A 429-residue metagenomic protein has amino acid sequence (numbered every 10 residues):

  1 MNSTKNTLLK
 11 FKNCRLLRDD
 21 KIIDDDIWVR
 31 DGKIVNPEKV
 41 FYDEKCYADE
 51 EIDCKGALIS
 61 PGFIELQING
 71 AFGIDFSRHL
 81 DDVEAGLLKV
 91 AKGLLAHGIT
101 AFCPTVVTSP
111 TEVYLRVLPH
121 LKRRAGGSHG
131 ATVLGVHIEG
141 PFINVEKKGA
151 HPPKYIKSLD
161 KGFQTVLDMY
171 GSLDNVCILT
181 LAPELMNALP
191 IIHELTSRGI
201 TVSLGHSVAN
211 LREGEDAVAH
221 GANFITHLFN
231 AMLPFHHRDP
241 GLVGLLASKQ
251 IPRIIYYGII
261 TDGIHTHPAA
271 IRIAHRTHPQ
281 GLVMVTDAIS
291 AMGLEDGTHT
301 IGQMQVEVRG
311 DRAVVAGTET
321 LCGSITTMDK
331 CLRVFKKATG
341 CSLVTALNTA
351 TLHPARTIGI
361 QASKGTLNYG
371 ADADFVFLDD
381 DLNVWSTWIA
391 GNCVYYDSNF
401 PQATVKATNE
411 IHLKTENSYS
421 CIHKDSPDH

Functional and structural regions predicted by a protein language model:
M1-K10, R15-S60: Histidine-rich, glycine-flanked metal-binding segment
C14, R356, T366-H429: C-terminal cap of metal-dependent C-N hydrolases
A57-L80: Di-metal (Zn2+ and/or Mg2+/Mn2+) metal-binding site signature of metallo-dependent hydrolases with the MBL/beta-CASP
L58, G62-I64, S203-L204, M284-V285: Residue-level marker for buried hydrophobic side chains located in beta-strands that build the well-ordered beta-sheet
N69-F72, S77, L88-H120, A131-N144 (+4 more regions): Divalent metal-dependent hydrolysis catalytic cores, especially in the metallo-beta-lactamase
P110-R116, E184-M186, V202-V208, G258-R276 (+1 more regions): Active-site glycine- and acidic-residue-rich loops that bind and position anionic ligands or nucleotide-like cofactors
I138, V145-L242: Divalent metal-binding pocket/active-site signature
I191, E213-A350, R356-S363, L378-N383 (+1 more regions): Active-site-adjacent C-terminal substructures of enzyme catalytic domains
